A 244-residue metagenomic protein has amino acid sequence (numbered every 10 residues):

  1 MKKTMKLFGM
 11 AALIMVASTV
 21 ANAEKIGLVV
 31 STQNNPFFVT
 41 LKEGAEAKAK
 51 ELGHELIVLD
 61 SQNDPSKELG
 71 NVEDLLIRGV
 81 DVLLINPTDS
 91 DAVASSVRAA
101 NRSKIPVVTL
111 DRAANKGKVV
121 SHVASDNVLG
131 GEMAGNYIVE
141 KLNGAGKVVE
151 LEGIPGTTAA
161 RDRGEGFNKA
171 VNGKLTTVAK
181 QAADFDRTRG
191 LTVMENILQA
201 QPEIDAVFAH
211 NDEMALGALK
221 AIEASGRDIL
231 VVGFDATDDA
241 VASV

Functional and structural regions predicted by a protein language model:
K2-K6, A12, S18-V244: A residue-level marker of the well-folded mature domains of exported/periplasmic proteins
